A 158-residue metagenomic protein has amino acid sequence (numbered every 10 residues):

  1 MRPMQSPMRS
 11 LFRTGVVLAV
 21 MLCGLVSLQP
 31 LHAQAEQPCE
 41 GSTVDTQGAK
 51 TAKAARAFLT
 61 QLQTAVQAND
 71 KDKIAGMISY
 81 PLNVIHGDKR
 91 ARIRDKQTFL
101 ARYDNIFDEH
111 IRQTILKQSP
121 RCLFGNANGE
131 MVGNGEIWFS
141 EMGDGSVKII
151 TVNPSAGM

Functional and structural regions predicted by a protein language model:
R2-A19: Bacterial N-terminal signal peptides that target proteins for export
S6, P30, A35-Q37: Intrinsic disorder/low-complexity segments enriched in polar/small residues
S10, G15, Q29-L31, Q61: Generic signature of intrinsically disordered, low-complexity, basic-rich segments and short cationic peptides
M21-H32: C-terminal segment of classical bacterial N-terminal signal peptides
E36-T64, K71-M158: C-terminal-biased regions
